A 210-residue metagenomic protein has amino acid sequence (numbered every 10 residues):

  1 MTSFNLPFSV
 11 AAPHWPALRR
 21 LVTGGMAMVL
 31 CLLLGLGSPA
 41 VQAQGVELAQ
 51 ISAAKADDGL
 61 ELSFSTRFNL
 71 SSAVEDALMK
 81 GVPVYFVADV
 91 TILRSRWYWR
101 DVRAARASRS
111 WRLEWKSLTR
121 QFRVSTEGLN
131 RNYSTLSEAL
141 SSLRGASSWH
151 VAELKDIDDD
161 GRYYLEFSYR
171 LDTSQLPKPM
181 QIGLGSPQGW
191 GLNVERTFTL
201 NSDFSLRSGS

Functional and structural regions predicted by a protein language model:
T2-L6, K155-S210: Glycine-rich, aromatic-bearing surface loops/beta-hairpins
A12, P16-G37: Bacterial N-terminal signal peptides
L48-A53, S148, S168-R170: Surface-exposed extracytoplasmic segments
S52-S63, V74-V82, Y98-V102, D156-D158: Short, solvent-exposed beta-strand/turn "edge" segments of beta-rich domains on protein surfaces
K55, T66-S72, V84-R96, S117-T119 (+1 more regions): Beta-strand elements of well-folded, non-transmembrane domains
A73-E75, S141-D158: Signal that preferentially marks extracellular ectodomain short beta-strand elements of beta-sandwich modules
A77-A146: Structured domain cores in non-transmembrane regions
